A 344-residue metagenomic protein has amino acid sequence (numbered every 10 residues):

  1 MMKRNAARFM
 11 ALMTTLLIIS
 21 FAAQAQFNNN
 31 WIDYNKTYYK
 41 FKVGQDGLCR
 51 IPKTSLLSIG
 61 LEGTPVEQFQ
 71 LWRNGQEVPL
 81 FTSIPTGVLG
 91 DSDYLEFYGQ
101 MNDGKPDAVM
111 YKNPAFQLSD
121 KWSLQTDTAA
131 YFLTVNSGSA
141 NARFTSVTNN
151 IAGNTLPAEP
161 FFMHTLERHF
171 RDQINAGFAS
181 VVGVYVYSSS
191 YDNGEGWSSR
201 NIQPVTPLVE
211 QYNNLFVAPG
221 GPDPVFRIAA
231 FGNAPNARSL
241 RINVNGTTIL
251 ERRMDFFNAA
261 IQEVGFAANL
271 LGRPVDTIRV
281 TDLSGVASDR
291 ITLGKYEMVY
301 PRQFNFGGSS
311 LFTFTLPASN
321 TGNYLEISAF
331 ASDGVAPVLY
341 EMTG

Functional and structural regions predicted by a protein language model:
M1-F27: Bacterial Sec-dependent N-terminal signal peptides
L12-M13, L56, L283: A general structural-boundary detector
Q26-V43, L61-G344: Structured catalytic cores of large enzymes
L48-C49: Ligand-binding face of N-terminal immunoglobulin V-set domains in extracellular IgSF glycoproteins
K53-I59: Extended amphipathic alpha-helical scaffold segments
